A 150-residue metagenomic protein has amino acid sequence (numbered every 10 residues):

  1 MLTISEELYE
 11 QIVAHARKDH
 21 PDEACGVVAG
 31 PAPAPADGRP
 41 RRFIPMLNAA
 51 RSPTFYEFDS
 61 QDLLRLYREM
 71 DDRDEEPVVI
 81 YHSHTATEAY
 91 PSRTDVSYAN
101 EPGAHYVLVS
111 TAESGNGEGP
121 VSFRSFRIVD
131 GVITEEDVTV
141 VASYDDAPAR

Functional and structural regions predicted by a protein language model:
M1-P77, A86-R150: Conserved beta-strand-loop surface patch within small alpha/beta domains used for substrate/adaptor or ligand engagement
I80: Conserved, mostly hydrophobic/aromatic
S83: Short, well-ordered beta-to-alpha junction loops that form the rim of enzyme active sites and present histidine/acidic
